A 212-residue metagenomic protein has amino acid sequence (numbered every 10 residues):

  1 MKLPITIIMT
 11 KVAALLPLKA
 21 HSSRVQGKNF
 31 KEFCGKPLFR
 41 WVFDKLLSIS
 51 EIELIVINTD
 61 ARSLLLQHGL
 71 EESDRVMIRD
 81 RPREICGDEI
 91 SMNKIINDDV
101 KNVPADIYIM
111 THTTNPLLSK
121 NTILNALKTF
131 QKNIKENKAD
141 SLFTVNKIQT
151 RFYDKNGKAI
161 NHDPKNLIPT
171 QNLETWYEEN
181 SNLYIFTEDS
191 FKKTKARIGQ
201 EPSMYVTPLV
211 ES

Functional and structural regions predicted by a protein language model:
M1-I8: Short, Lys/Arg-enriched N-terminal segments with co-localized hydrophobic residues within the first ~10-30 amino acids
M9-Q26: N-terminal nucleotide-binding beta1-loop-alpha1 segment
K11-L16, F39, I55-I57: Hydrophobic targeting segments
L18, T59, V145: Short beta-strand/turn micro-motifs composed of small residues that flank or help shape donor/cofactor-binding pockets
L38-L54, L66: A short, N-terminal amphipathic alpha-helix
I52, A105, E136-A139: Short, high-confidence coil segments that cap the C-terminus of an alpha-helix and link into the following beta-strand
V56, R62-I109, L117-N125: Short phosphate-binding loop-to-helix
D88-E89, K94-I95, P116-P208: Conserved core of the sugar-phosphate nucleotidyltransferase
